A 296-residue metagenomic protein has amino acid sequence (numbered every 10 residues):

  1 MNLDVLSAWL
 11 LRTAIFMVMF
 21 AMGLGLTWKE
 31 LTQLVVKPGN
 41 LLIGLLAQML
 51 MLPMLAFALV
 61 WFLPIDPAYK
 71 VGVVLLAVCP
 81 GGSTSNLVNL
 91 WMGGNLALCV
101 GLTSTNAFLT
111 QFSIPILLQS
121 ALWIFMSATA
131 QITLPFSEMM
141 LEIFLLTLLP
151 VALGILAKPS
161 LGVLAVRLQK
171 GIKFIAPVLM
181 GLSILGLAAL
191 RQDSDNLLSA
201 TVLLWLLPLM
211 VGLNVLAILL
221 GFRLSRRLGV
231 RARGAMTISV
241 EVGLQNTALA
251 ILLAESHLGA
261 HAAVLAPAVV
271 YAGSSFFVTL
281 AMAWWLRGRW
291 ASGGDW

Functional and structural regions predicted by a protein language model:
M1-W296: Alpha-helical transmembrane segments of multi-pass small-molecule/ion transporters
